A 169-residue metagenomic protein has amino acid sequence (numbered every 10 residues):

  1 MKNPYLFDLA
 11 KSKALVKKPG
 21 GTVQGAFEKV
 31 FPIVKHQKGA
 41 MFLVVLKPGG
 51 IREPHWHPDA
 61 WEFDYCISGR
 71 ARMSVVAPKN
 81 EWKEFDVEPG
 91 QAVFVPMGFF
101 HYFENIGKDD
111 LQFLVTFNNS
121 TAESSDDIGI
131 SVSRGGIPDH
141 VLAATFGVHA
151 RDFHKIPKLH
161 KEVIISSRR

Functional and structural regions predicted by a protein language model:
M1, Y102-R169: Double-stranded beta-helix
M1-L43, K47, E53, A143-R169: A short, N-terminal "cap"/entry segment at the start of jelly-roll beta-barrel domains of the cupin/DSBH fold
F42, D64-Y65, V93-V95, L114-V115: Structural recognition of the beta-strand scaffold that forms the well-ordered cores of secreted hydrolase catalytic
F42, P54, E62, E81-K83 (+1 more regions): Short, conserved secondary-structure segments in the cores of folded domains
L46-G49, V87-G107, N118: Conserved metal-binding segment of the jelly-roll/cupin
P48, H57-P78: Glycine- and acidic-residue-biased ligand/ion/polar-headgroup-sensing regions
P54-W56, V75-V76, K83-E84, S125-D126: Intrinsically disordered, low-complexity regions enriched in proline, serine, glycine and charged residues
F63-Y65, G69, E84-G90, D110 (+1 more regions): Mobile, glycine-rich extracellular loop/lid and propeptide segments that shape or gate substrate/ligand access
